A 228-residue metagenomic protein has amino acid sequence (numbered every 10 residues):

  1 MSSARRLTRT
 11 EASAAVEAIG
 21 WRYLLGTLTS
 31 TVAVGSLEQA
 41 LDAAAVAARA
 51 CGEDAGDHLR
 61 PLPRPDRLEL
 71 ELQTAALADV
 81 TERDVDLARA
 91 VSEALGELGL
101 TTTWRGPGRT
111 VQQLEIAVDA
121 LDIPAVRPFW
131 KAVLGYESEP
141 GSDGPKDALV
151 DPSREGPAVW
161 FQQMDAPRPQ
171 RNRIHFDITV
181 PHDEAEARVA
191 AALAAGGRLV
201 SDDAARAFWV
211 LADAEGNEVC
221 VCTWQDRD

Functional and structural regions predicted by a protein language model:
A4-T27: Short aromatic-glycine-(Arg/Gly/Cys) micro-motifs in beta-strand/loop hairpins
T27-G35, V118, D177-I178: Short, well-ordered beta-strand elements within core beta-sheets of diverse protein domains
S36-A47, P124-Y136, A192: Amphipathic alpha-helical segments
A48-H58, V91-G99, L134-E137, A194-V200: A common structural junction motif
P63, E71-A75, D79-E82, D86 (+4 more regions): Vicinal oxygen chelate
R83-R105: Short, structured interface segments
L100-R127, R227-D228: N-terminal beta-strand motif that seeds the catalytic metal site of vicinal oxygen chelate
Q113-L121, P167-E186, W209-A212: Vicinal oxygen chelate
